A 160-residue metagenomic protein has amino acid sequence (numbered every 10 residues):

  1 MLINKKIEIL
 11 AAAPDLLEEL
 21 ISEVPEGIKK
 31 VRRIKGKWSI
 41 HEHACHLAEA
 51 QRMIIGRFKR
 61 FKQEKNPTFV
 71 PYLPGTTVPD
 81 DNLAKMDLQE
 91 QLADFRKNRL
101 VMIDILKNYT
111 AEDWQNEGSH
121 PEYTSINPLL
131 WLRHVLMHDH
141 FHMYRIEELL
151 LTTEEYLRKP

Functional and structural regions predicted by a protein language model:
M1-G27, E49, M53-R60, H134-M137: Alpha-helical bundle segments that constitute or directly flank the non-heme di-iron/ferroxidase center
I3-L10, K37-A44, L88-L92, L129-L132: Amphipathic, non-membrane alpha-helical segments in soluble helical-bundle scaffolds
K5-E8, E19-E23, K65-T68, V78-A84 (+1 more regions): Short acidic/polar alpha-helix capping motifs at helix-coil junctions
E8-A13, L20, V78-N116, V135: Acidic/histidine-rich alpha-helical segments that form the ligand environment of transition-metal centers
L20, V24-G27, K65, Y109-E112 (+1 more regions): A short secondary-structure junction motif
G27-R32, D87-Q91: Short helix-to-loop capping/linker segments positioned immediately adjacent to catalytic or ligand/cofactor-binding
K30-P74, I103, Q115-P160: Short, contiguous alpha-helical
